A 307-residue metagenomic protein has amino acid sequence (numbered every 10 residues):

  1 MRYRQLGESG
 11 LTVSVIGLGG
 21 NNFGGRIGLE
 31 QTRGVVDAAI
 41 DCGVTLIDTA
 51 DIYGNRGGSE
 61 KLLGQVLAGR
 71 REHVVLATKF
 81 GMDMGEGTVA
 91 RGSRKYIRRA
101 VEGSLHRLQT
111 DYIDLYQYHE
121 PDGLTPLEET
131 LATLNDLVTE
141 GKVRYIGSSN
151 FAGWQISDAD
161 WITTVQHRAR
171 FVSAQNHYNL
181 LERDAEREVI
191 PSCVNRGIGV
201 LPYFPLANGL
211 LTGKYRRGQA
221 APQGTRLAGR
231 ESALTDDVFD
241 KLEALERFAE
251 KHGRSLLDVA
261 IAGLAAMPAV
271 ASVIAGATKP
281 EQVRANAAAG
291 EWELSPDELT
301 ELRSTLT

Functional and structural regions predicted by a protein language model:
M1-V74: N-terminal binding-site loop/beta-alpha segment at the start of enzyme catalytic domains that lines or forms
G7-G24, A77-V89, Y112, Q117: N-terminal small/glycine-rich loop or linker at the start of catalytic domains across soluble metabolic enzymes
E8-G10, D41, G64-E72, L105-Q109 (+2 more regions): Acidic (Asp/Glu)-rich catalytic clusters
G24-G28, A50-S59, D122-P126, W154 (+1 more regions): Acidic-and-aromatic substrate-binding clefts and catalytic sites of carbohydrate-active enzymes
I27-A39, G92-L108, I156-W161: Short, acidic/polar
I27-Q31, G58, L62, V89-R99 (+2 more regions): Alpha-helix N-cap and loop-to-helix initiation/capping positions
L105-T125: Active-site groove signature of glycoside hydrolases
L127-T307: Beta/alpha (TIM)-barrel catalytic core signal, keyed to glycine-rich beta->alpha loops juxtaposed to Asp/Glu that bind
